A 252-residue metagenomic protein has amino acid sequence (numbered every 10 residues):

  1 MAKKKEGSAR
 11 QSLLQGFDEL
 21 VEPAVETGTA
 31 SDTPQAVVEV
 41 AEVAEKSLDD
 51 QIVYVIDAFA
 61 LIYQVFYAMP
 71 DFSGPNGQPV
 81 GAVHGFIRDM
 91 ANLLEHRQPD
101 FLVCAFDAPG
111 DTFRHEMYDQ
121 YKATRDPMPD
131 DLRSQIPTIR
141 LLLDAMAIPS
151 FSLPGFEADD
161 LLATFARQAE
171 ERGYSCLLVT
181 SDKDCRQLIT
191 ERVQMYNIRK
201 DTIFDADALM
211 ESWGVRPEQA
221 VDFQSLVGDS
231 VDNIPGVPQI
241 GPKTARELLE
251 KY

Functional and structural regions predicted by a protein language model:
A2-E45, F72-S73, A123-Y252: Extended two-metal-dependent nuclease catalytic cores across DNA- and RNA-processing enzymes
A2-V103, D107, D111-Y118: Non-catalytic, usually N-terminal nucleic-acid engagement modules in DNA/RNA processing proteins
